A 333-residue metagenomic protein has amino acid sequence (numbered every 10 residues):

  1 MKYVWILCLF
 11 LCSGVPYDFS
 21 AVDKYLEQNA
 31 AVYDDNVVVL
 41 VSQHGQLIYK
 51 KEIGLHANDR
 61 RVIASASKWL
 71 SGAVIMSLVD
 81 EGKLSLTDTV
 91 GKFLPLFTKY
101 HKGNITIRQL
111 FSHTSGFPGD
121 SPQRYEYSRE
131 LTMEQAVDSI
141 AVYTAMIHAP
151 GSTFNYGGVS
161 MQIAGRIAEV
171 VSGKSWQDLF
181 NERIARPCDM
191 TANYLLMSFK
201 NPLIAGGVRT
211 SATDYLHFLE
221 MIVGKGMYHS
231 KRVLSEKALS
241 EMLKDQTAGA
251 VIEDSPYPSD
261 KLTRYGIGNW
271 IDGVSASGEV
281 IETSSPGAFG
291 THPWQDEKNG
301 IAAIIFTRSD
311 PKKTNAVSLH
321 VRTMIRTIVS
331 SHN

Functional and structural regions predicted by a protein language model:
M1-S20: Bacterial Sec-dependent N-terminal signal peptides
V15-K51, N58, E169-K174, D178-E182 (+2 more regions): Catalytic loop of the DD-peptidase/beta-lactamase superfamily, centered on the K-T-G motif and neighboring
F19, S67-G72, N104, Y156-M161 (+2 more regions): Short alpha-helical patches at coil-to-helix transitions and adjacent helical residues in well-structured domains
L26, G45, V62-T87, M161-E169 (+2 more regions): Active-site SXXK
I48-K51, Y125-A149, K174-L195: Short, charged, amphipathic alpha-helices and their helix-cap/turn boundaries
R61-A64, F154-Y156: Catalytic tyrosine of NAD(P)H-dependent dehydrogenase/reductases that use a Tyr as the general acid/base
V62-A66, D80-P118, P122, R166 (+1 more regions): Active-site helix/loop module of the DD-peptidase/beta-lactamase fold, centered on the serine-lysine SxxK catalytic
L110-F111, I140-A141, M242, I325: A generic structural signal for nonpolar/aromatic side chains embedded in well-ordered alpha-helices
